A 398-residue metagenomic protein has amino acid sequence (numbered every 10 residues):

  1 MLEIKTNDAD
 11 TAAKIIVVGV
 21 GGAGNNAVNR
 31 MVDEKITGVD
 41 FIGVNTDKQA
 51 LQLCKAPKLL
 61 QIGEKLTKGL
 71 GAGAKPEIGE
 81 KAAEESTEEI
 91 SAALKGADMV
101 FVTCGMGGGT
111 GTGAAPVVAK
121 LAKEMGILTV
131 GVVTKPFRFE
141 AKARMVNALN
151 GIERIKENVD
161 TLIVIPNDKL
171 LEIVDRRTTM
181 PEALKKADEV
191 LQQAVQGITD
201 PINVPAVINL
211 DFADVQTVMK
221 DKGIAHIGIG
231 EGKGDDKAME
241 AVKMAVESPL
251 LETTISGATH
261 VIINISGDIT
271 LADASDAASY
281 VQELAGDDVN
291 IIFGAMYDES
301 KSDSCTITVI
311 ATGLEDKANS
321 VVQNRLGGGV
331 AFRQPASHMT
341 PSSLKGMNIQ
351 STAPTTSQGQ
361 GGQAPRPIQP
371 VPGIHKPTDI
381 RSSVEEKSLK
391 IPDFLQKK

Functional and structural regions predicted by a protein language model:
M1-K398: Tubulin/FtsZ superfamily GTPase core signature
